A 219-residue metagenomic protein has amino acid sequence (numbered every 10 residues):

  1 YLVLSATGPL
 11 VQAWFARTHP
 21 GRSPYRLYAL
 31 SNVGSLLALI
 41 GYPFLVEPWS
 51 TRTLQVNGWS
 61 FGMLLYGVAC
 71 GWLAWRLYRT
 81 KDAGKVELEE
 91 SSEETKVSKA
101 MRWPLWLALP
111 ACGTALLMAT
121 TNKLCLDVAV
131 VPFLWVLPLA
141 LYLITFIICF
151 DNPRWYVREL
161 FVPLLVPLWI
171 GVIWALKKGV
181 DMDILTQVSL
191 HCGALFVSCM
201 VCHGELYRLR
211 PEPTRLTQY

Functional and structural regions predicted by a protein language model:
Y1-Y219: Alpha-helical transmembrane segments of multi-pass membrane proteins
